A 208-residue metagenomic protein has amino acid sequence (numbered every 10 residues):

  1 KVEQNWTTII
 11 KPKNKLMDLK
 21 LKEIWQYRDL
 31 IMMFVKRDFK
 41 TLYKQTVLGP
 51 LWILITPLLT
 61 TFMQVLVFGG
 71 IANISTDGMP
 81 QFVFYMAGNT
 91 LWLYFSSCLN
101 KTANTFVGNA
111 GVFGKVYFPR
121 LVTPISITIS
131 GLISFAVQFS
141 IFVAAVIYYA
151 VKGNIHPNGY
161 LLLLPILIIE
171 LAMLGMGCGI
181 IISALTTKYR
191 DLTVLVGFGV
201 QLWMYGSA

Functional and structural regions predicted by a protein language model:
K1-A208: Hydrophobic transmembrane alpha-helices and immediately adjacent juxtamembrane helices of multi-pass inner-membrane
